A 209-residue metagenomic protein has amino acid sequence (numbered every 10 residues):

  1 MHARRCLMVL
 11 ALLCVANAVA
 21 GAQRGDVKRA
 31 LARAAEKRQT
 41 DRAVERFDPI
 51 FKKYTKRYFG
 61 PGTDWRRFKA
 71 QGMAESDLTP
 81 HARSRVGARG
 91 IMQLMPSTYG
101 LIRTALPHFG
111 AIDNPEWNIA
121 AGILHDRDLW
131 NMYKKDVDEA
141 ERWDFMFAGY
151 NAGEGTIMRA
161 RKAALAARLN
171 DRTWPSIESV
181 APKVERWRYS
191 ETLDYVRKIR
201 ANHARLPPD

Functional and structural regions predicted by a protein language model:
M1-L7: Bacterial N-terminal signal peptides that target proteins for export
A11-A20: Hydrophobic h-region of N-terminal signal peptides that target proteins for export in Gram-negative bacteria
V19-A34, R38-V44, G100-L101, A105-L124 (+1 more regions): Non-catalytic cell-wall polysaccharide-engagement segments
T40-A43, F47-F59, A82-R83: Peri-catalytic and regulatory segments of divalent metal-dependent proteins
R57-F68, A82-R83, Y133-F147: Surface-exposed patches in mature extracellular/periplasmic domains of secreted proteins
G62-T79, G122-I123, M146-N151, I199: Short, functionally critical alpha-helical segments immediately adjacent to catalytic or ligand/cofactor-binding
A70-D77, Q93-T104, A152-T156: Glycine-rich, acidic and aromatic/proline-enriched surface loops and short helix-turn segments that act as binding
A82-I102, A166-R168: Short, surface-exposed glycine/acidic/tryptophan-bearing loops
